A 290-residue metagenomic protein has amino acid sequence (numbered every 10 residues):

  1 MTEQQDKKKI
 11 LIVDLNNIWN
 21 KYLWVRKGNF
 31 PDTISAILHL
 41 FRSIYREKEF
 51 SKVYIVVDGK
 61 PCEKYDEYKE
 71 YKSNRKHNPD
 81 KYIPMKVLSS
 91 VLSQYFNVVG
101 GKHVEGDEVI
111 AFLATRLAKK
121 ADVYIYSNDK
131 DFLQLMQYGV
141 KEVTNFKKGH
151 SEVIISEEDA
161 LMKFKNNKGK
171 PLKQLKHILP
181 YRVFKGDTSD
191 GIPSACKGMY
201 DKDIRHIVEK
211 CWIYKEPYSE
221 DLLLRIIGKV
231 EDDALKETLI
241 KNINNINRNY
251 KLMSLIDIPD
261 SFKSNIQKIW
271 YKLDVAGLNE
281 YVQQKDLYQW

Functional and structural regions predicted by a protein language model:
T2-Q4, K27, F50, S73-Y281 (+1 more regions): Extended two-metal-dependent nuclease catalytic cores across DNA- and RNA-processing enzymes
T2-Q94: Domain-level signal for Mg2+-assisted phosphodiester chemistry and nucleotide/NA-binding surfaces in nucleic-acid
